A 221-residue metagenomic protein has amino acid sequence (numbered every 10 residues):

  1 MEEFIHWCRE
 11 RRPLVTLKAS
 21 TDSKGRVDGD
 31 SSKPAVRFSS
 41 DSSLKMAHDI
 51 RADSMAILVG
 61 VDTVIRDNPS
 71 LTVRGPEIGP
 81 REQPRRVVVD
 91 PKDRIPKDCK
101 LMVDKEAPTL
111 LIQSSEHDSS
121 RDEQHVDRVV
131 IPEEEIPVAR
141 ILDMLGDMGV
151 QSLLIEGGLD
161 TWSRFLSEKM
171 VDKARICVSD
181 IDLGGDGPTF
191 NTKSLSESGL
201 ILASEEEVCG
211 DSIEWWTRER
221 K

Functional and structural regions predicted by a protein language model:
E3-K221: Enzymes that bind and transform nitrogen-containing heteroaromatic metabolites
